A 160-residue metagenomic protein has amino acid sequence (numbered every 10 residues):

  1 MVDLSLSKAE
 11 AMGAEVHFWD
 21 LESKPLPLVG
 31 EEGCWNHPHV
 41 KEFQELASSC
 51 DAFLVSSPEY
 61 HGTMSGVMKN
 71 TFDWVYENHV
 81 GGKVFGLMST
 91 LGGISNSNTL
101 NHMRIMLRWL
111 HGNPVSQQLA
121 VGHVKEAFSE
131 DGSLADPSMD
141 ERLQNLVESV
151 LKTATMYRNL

Functional and structural regions predicted by a protein language model:
M1-V75, S133-L160: N-terminal beta1-alpha1-beta2 submodule of the flavodoxin-like/Rossmannoid cofactor-binding fold
H17-P27, E77-N78, L110-E130: Mobile beta-alpha loop/short-helix "lid" or hinge segments that flank ligand
E32, N70, I94-N98, E126-D131: Short amphipathic alpha-helical patches
N70-N78, I105-L110: A glycine- and small-aliphatic-rich helix-loop capping segment at beta-alpha/alpha-beta transitions that lines
G81: Short helix-loop-beta connector
V84-H123, P137-E141: Short, glycine-/small-residue-rich phosphate/pyrophosphate-handling segment
